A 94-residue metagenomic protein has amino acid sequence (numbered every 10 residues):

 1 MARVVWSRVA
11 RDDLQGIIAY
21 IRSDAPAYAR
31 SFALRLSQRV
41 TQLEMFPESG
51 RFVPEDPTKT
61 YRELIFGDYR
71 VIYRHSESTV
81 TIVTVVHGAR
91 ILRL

Functional and structural regions predicted by a protein language model:
M1-T60, T79: Basic, Lys/Arg-enriched alpha-helical interface segments
F66-R70, R74-L94: Enriched for short, Lys/Arg-rich terminal
